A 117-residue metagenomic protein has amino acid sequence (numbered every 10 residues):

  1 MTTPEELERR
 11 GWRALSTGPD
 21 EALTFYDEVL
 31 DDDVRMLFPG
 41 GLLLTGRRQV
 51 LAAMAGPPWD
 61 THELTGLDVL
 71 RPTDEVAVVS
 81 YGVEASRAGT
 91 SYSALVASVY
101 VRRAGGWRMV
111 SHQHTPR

Functional and structural regions predicted by a protein language model:
M1-F25, R35-R117: A beta-strand edge to alpha-helix "cap/lid" segment located at domain peripheries
D31: ATP/adenylate-binding site constellation spanning eukaryotic-like Ser/Thr protein kinases, ABC-transporter
